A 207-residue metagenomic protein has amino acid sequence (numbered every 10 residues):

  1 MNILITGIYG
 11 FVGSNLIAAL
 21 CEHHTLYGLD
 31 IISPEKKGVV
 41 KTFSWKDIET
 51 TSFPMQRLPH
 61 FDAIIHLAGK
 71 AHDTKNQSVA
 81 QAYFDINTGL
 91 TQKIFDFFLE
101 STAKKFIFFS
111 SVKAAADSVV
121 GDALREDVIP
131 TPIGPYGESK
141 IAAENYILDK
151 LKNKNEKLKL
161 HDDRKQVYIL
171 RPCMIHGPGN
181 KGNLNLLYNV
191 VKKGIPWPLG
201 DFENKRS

Functional and structural regions predicted by a protein language model:
I3-H23: N-terminal Rossmann NAD(P)H-binding glycine-rich loop of SDR-like oxidoreductase domains
T25-S33: Conserved glycine-rich Rossmann-like NAD(P)H-binding loop of the short-chain dehydrogenase/reductase
K36, P54-H60, K152-D162: Short, basic, low-complexity termini and linkers enriched in Ser/Thr/Gly/Pro that act as targeting/leader peptides
K36-T51: Rossmann-fold cofactor-recognition segment
D47-T88, K93, F97-E100, A114: NAD(P)H-binding glycine-rich loop region in Rossmannoid oxidoreductase-like domains and their noncatalytic homologs
D85, V120-H176, N180, K192 (+2 more regions): Catalytic helix-loop patch of NAD(P)-dependent Rossmann-fold dehydrogenases
K93-P135, N155-E156: Conserved Rossmann-fold NAD(P)-dependent oxidoreductase catalytic core, especially the SDR/UDP-sugar
